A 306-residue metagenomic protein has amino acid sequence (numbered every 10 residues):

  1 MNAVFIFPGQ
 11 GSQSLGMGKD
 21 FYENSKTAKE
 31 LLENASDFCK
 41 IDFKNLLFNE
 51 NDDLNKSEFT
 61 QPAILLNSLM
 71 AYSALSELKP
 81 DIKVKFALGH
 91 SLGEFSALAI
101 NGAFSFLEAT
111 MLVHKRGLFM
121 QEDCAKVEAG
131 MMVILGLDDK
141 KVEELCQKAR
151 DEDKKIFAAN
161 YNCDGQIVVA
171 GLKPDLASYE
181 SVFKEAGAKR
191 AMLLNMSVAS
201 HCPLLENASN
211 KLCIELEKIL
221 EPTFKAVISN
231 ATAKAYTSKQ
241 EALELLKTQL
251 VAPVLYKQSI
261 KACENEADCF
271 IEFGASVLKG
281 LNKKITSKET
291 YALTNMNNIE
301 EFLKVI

Functional and structural regions predicted by a protein language model:
M1-E77, L220-I306: Acyltransferase/transacylase module recognition
G9, A87-S96, H201, G274: Catalytic nucleophile loop
Q10-S12, G102-L250: Alpha/beta catalytic cores of group-transfer enzymes, especially the acyltransferase/condensing modules of polyketide
G18, N34, D42, N67-V142: Patatin-like phospholipase
L47-L54, S96-A97, R190-L194: A short small-residue
P62, K83-F86, G165-I167, E266-F270: Short active-site oxyanion
L66, G89, A170-G171, E272: Short beta-strand scaffold positions
